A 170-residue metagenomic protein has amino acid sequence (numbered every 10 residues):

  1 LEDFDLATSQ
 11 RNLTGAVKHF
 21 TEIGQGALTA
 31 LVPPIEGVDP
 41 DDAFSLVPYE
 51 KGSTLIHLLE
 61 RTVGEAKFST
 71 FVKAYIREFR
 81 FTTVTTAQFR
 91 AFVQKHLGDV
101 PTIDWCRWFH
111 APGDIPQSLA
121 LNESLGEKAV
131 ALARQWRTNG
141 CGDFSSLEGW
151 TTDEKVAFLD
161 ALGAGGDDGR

Functional and structural regions predicted by a protein language model:
L1-W136: Hydrophobic alpha-helical and helix-loop surface patches within well-folded domains that function as non-catalytic
P112-R170: Long, His/Glu/Asp-enriched segments that create or flank divalent metal/ion-associated functional microenvironments
